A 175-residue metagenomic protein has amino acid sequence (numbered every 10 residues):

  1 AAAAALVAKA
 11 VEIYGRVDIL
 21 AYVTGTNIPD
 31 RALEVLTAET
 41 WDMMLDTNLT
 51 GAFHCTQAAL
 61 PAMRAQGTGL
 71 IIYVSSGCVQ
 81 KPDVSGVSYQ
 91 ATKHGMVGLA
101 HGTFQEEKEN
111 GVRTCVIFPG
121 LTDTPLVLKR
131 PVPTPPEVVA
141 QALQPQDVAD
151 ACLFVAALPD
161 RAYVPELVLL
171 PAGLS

Functional and structural regions predicted by a protein language model:
A1-G15: Conserved amphipathic alpha-helix within the SDR
R31-L33, T40-D42: Substrate-binding pocket helix/loop in short-chain dehydrogenase/reductase
L36, P82-A91, G102, R130: Active-site loop-to-helix junction immediately N-terminal to the catalytic Tyr of the SDR YXXXK motif in Rossmann-fold
T56, T92: Active-site helix of classical SDR
S76: Residue(s) in the substrate-gating loop at a strand-loop-helix junction that position the organic substrate next
K81, G102-V112: Active-site-adjacent segment of SDR/Rossmann-fold oxidoreductases
N110-V112, V116-I117, P136-S175: C-terminal helical subdomain
